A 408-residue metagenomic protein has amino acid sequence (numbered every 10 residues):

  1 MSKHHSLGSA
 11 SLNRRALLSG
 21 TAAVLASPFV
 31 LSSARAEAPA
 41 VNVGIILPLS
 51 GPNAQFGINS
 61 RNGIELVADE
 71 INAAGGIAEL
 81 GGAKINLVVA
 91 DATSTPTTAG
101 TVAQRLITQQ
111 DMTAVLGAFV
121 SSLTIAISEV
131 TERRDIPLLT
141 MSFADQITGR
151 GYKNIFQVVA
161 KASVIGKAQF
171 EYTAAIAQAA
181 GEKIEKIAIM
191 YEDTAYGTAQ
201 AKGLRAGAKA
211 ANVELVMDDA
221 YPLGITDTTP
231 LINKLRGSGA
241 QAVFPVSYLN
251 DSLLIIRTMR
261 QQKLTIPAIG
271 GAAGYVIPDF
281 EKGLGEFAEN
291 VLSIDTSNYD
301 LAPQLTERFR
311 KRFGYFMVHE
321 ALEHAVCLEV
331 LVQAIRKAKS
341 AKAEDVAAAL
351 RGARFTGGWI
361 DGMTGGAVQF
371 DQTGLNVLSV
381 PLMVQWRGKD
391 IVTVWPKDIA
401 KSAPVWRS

Functional and structural regions predicted by a protein language model:
M1-L12, A16-F29: N-terminal secretory signal peptides
S2-H4, L17-L18, A36-S408: Extracytosolic ligand-binding ectodomains
L31-S33: N-terminal signal peptide c-region/cleavage motif recognized by signal peptidases
